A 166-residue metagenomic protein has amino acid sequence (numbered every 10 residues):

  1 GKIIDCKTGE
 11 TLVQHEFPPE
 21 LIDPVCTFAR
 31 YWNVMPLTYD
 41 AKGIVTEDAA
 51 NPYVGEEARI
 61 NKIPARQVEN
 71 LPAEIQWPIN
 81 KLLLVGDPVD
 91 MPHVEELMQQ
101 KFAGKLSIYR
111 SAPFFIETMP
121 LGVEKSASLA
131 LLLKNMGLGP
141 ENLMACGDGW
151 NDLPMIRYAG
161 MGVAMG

Functional and structural regions predicted by a protein language model:
G1-E20: Alpha-helical substrate-recognition element adjacent to the catalytic core
I22-P24, F28, W32-C146, W150-M155: Conserved acidic, metal-coordinating active-site core of Asp-based, Mg2+-dependent phosphoryl-transfer enzymes
A159: C-terminal catalytic core of tyrosine-transesterase DNA break-rejoin enzymes
G162-A164: Short, well-ordered beta-strand core segments
